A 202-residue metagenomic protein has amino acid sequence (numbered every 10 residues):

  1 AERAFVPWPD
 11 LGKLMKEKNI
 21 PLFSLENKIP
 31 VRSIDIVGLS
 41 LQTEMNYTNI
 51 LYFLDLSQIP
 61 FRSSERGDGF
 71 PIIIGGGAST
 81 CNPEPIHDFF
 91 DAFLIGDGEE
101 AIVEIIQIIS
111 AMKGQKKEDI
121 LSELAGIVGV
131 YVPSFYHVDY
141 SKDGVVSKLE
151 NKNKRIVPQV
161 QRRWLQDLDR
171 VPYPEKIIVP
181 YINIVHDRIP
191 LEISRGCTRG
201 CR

Functional and structural regions predicted by a protein language model:
W8-K152: Glycine-rich beta-alpha loop elements in corrinoid/cobalamin-binding modules across cobalamin-dependent enzymes
G38-S40, P190, S194: Short glycine-rich or small-residue beta-strand-to-loop segments that form or flank ligand, phosphate, metal/Fe-S
T43, S134-Y136, E175-I177, R195-C197: A broadly conserved detector of short glycine/acidic/proline-rich loop/turn motifs that flank catalytic sites and bind
E44, E99, R162-L165, D187 (+1 more regions): Electropositive phosphate-/nucleotide-binding environments in soluble metabolic enzymes
L56, I177-P180, R199: Conserved helix-loop functional segments at active or binding sites
D139, G144-P190: N-terminal [4Fe-4S]-dependent radical SAM core
E192-R202: Local cysteine-cluster metal-coordination motifs and their immediate loop/turn environment, predominantly Fe-S cluster
